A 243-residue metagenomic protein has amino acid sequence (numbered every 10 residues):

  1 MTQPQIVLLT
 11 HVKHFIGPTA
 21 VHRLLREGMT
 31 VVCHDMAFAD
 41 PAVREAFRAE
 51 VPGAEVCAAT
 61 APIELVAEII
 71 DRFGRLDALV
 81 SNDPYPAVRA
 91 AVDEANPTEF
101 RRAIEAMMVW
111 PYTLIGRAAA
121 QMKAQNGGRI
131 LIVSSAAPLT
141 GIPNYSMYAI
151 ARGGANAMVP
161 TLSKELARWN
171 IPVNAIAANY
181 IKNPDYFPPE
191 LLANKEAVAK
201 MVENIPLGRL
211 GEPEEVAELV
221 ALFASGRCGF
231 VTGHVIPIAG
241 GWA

Functional and structural regions predicted by a protein language model:
T2-V32: Canonical Rossmann dinucleotide-binding motif of NAD(H)/NADP(H)-dependent dehydrogenases/reductases, specifically
T60, D83-R102, N144-M147, F187 (+1 more regions): Conserved mid-core segment of classical short-chain dehydrogenase/reductases
Y85, R129-A155, V159-R168, Y180-I181: Catalytic loop of short-chain dehydrogenase/reductase
D93-T113, G127, L131, A155 (+1 more regions): Catalytic Tyr-X3-Lys loop
A106-A124, S163-K164, R168, A221 (+1 more regions): Amphipathic alpha-helical dimer-interface segment in Rossmann-like NAD(P)H-dependent oxidoreductases
A167, P172, V231-G233: Short, small/polar-rich loop/turn modules that mediate ligand/substrate recognition or access, typified
R168, A178-N204: A glycine/serine/threonine-rich, flexible loop-to-helix segment that serves as the NAD(P) cofactor-binding "lid"
A221, C228, T232-A243: Short C-terminal tail/terminal secondary-structure segment of NAD(P)H-dependent dehydrogenase/reductase domains
